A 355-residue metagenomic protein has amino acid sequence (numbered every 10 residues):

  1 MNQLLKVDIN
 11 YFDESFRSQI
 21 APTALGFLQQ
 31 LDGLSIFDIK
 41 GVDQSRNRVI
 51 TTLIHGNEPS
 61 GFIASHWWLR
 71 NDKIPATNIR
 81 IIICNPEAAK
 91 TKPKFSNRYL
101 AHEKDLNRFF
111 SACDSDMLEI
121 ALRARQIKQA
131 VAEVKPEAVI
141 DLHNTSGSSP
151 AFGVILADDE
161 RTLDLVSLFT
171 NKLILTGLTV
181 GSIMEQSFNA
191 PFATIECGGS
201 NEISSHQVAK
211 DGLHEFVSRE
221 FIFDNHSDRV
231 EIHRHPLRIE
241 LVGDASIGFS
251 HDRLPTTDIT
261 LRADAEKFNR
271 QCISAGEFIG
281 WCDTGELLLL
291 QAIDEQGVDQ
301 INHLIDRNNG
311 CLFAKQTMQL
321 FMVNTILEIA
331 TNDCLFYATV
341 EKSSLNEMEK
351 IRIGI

Functional and structural regions predicted by a protein language model:
M1-I355: Structured catalytic-domain cores with a bias toward divalent-metal coordination
